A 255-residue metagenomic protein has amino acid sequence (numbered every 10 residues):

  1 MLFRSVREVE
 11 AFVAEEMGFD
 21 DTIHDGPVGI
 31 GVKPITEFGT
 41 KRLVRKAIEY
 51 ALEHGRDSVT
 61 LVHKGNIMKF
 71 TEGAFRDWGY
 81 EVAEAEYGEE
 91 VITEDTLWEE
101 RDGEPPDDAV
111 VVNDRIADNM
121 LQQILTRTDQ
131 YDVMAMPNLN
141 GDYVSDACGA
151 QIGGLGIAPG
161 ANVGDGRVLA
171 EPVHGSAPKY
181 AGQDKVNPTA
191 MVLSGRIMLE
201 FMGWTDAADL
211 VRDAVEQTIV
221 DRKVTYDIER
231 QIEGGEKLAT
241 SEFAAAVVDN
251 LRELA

Functional and structural regions predicted by a protein language model:
M1-L2: Short, small-residue-biased leader/transition segments that mark boundaries at the very start of proteins
F12, D21-R115: Glycine-rich phosphate/diphosphate-binding loop of Rossmann-like nucleotide-binding domains
G18, R45-R56, Y80-I92, I157-G160 (+4 more regions): Generic secondary-structure signature for well-ordered alpha-helical cores
L61-I67, L139, R196-I197, E229-L238: Glycine-rich phosphate/diphosphate-binding loops and the adjacent beta-loop-alpha structural elements that coordinate
G65-K69, G73, V110-D114, V133-M134 (+4 more regions): Hydrophobic alpha-helical scaffolding
K69-Y80, L125-Y131, G149, D221-Y226 (+1 more regions): Short glycine/threonine-rich loop-to-helix capping motif typified by GTGT followed within a few residues by an Asp-Pro
R76-G156, L251: Accessory "access/gating" subregions that flank catalytic or transport cores
N119-V224: Glycine-rich phosphate/nucleotide-binding loop
